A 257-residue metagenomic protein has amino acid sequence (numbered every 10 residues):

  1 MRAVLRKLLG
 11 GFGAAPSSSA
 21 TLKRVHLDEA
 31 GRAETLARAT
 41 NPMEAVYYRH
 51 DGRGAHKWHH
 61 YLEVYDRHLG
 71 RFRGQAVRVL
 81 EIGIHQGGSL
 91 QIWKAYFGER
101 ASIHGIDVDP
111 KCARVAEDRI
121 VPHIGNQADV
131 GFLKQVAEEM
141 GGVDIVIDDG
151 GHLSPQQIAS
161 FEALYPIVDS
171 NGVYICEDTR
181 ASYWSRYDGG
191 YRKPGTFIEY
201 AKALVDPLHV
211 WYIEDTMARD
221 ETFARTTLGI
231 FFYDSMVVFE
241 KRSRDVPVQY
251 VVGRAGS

Functional and structural regions predicted by a protein language model:
M1-I147, G151-C176, R180-S257: A short alpha-helical cap/connector motif
